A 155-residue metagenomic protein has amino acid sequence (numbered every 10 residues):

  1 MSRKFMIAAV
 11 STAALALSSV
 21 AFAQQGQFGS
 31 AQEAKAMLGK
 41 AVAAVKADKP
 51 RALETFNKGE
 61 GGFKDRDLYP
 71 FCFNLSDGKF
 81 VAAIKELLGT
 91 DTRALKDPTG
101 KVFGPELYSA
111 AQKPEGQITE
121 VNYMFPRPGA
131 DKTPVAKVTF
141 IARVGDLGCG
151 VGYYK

Functional and structural regions predicted by a protein language model:
S2-K155: N-terminal membrane-sensor/transducer module of prokaryotic signaling receptors
